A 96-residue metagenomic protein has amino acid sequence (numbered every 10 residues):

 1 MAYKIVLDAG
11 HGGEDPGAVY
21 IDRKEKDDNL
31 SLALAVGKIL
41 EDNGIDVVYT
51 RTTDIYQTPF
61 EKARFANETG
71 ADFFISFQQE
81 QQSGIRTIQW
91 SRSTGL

Functional and structural regions predicted by a protein language model:
A2-L96: Catalytic-core regions of hydrolytic enzymes
